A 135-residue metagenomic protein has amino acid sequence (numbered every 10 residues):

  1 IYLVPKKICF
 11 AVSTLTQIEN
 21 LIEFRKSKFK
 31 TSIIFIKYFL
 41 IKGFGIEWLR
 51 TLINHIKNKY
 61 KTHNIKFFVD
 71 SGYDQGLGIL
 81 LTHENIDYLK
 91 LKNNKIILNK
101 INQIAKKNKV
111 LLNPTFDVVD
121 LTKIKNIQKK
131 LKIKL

Functional and structural regions predicted by a protein language model:
I1, F35-E84: N-terminal active-site wall of soluble small-molecule enzyme domains
V4-N20: N-terminal basic/disordered segments at the start of proteins
I8-V12, T31-I36, I65-S71, Y88-L91 (+1 more regions): Hydrophobic faces of well-ordered beta-strands that scaffold small-molecule active sites in alpha/beta enzyme cores
T16-N20, I41-I53, N93-K107: Active-site-adjacent beta->alpha loops and helix N-cap segments on the catalytic face of soluble alpha/beta enzymes
L21, Y73-N85, D120-N126: Catalytic cores of alpha/beta
R25, Y60, I101-A105: A generic structural signal for well-ordered alpha-helical segments
G78-L89, Q103-K109: Amphipathic protein-protein interaction modules
L98-P114, I124-L135: C-terminal helical cap(s) of enzyme catalytic domains, especially alpha/beta-barrels
